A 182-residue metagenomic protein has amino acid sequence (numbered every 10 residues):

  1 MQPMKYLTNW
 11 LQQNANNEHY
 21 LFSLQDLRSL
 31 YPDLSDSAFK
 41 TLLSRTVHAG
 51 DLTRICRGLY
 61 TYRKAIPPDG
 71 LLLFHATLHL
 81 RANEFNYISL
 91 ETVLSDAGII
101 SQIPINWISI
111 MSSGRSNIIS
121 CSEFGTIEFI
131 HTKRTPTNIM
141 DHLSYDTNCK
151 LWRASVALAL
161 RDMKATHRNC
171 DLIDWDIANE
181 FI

Functional and structural regions predicted by a protein language model:
Q2-R81: Short beta-edge/loop segments at beta->alpha junctions of small alpha/beta modules that act as binding/recognition
R63-I182: Nucleic-acid-binding surface
